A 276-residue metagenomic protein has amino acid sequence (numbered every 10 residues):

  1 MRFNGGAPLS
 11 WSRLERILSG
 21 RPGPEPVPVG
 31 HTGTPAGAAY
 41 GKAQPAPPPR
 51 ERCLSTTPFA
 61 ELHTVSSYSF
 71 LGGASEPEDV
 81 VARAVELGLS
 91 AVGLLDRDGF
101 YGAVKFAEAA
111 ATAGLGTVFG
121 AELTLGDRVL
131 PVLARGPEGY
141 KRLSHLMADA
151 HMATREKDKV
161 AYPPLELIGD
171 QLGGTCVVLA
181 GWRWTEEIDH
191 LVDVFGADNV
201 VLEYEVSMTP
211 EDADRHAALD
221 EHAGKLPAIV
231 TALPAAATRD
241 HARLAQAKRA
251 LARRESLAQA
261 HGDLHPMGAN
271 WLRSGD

Functional and structural regions predicted by a protein language model:
M1-D276: Phosphodiester-processing cores and adjacent nucleic acid-binding clamps
